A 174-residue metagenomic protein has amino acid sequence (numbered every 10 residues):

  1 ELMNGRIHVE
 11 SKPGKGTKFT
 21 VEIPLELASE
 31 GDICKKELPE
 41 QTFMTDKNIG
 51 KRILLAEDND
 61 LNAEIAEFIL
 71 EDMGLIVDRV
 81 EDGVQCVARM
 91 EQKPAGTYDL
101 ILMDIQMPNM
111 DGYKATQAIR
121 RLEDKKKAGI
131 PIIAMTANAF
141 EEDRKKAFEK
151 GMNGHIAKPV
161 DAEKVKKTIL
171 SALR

Functional and structural regions predicted by a protein language model:
E1-R174: C-terminal compact regulatory domains
